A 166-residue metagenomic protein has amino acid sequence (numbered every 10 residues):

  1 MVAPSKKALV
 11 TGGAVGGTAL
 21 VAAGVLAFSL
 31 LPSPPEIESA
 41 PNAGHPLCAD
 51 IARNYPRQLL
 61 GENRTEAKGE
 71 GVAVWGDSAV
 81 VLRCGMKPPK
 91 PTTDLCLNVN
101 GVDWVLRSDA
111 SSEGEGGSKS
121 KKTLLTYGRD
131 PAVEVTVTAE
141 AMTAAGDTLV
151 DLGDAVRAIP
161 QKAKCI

Functional and structural regions predicted by a protein language model:
M1-G16: N-terminal export and membrane-targeting signals
K7-L9, A23-H45: C-terminal region of N-terminal signal peptides and the immediate post-cleavage residues of exported proteins
G16-G24: N-terminal signal-anchor transmembrane alpha helix of single-pass membrane proteins, serving as the membrane-anchoring
P34-P35, K68-A73, D151-L152: Short, intrinsically disordered, charge-biased short linear motifs at domain edges
A43-A49, K162, I166: Exposed, flexible binding/inhibitory loops of compact, secreted disulfide-stabilized domains
A52-R57, G153, R157: Generic solvent-exposed, charged/amphipathic alpha-helical segments that serve as macromolecular interface scaffolds
R53-N100: Extracytoplasmic/periplasmic/luminal assembly and interaction segments in envelope/secretory/respiratory proteins
T93-I166: Extracytosolic low-complexity repeat regions of secreted or lipid-anchored proteins
